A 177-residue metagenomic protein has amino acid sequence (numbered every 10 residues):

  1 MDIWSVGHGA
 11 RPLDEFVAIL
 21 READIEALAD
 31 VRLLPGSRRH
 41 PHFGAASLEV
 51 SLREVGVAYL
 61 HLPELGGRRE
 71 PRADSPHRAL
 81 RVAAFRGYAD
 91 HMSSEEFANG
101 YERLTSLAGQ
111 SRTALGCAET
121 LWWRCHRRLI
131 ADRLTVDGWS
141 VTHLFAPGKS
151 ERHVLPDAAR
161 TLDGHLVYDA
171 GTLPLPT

Functional and structural regions predicted by a protein language model:
M1-T177: Residues lining hydrophobic/aromatic ligand-binding pockets adjacent to catalytic sites
